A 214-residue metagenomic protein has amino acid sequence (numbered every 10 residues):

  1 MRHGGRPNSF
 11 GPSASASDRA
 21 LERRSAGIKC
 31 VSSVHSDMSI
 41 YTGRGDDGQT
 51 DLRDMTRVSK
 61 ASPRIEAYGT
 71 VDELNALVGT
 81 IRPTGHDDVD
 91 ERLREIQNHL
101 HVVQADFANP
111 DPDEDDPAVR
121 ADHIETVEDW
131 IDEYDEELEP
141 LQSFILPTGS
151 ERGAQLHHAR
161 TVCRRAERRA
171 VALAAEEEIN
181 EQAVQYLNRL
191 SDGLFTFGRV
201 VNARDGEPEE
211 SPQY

Functional and structural regions predicted by a protein language model:
M1-M38: Terminal disorder- and signal-encoded targeting elements
K29-Y214: Phosphate/pyrophosphate-binding loop motifs in nucleotide- or prenyl diphosphate-using proteins
